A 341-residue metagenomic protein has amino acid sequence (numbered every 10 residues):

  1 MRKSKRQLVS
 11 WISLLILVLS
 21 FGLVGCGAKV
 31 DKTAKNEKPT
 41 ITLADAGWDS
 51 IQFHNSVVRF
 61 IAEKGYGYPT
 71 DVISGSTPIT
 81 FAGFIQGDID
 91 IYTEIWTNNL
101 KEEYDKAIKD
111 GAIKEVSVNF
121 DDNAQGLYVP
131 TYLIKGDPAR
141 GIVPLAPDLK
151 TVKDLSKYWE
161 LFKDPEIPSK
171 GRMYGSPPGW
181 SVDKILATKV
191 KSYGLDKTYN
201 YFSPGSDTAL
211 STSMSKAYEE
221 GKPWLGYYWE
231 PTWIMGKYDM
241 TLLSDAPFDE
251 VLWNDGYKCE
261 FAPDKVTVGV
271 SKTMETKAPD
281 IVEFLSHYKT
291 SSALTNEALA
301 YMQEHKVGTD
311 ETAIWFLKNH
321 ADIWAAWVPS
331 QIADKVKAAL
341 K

Functional and structural regions predicted by a protein language model:
G22-G25: C-terminal motif of bacterial Sec signal peptides marking the signal peptidase cleavage site
A28-L43, E160-K170, A325-W327, D334 (+1 more regions): Immediate post-signal peptide segment of exported/extracytoplasmic ligand-binding proteins
A34-S50, Y68-I73, K170-Y174, L285: Short, well-ordered beta-strand elements
S50, D183-K197, G205, A209 (+3 more regions): An extracytoplasmic/periplasmic, membrane-proximal ligand-sensing/linker region
N55, G75-A112, S213, W233-Y238: Pocket-flanking alpha-helical
G83, I89-T93, Y174-D249: Ligand-binding pocket segment of bilobal, Venus flytrap-like solute-binding proteins
A112-R172: A conserved helix-loop-strand patch within extracytoplasmic ligand-binding domains of the periplasmic binding
Q125-G141, D264-K277, A300-Y301: A bilobed periplasmic-binding-protein/Venus flytrap-type ligand-binding module shared by bacterial periplasmic
